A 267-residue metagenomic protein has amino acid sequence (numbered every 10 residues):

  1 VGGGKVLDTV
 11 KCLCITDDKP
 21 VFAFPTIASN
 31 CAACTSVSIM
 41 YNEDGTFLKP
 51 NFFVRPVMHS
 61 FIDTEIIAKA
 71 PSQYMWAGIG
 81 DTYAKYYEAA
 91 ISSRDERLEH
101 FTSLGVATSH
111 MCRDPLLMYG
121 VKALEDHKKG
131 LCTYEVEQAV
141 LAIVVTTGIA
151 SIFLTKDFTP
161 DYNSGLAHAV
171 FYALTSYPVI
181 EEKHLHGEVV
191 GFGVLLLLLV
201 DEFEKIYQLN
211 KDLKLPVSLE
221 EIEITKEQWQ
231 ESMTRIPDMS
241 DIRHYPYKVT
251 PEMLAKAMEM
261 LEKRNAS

Functional and structural regions predicted by a protein language model:
V1-V21, K122-E135: N-terminal small/polar loop signature for handling phosphorylated ligands or for N-terminal nucleophile
I15-S109: A glycine/threonine-rich phosphate-anchoring loop and its flanking beta-alpha core in nucleotide/phosphate-binding
P71, M75, L104, T108 (+6 more regions): Catalytic cores of large soluble enzymes that bind and process phosphate-bearing ligands
Y86, A90-R94, A123, T146 (+2 more regions): A short secondary-structure junction motif
E99-D212: Active-site segments that bind and position negatively charged phosphate/pyrophosphate groups
E202-S267: C-terminal charged capping/lid subdomain of soluble metabolic enzymes
